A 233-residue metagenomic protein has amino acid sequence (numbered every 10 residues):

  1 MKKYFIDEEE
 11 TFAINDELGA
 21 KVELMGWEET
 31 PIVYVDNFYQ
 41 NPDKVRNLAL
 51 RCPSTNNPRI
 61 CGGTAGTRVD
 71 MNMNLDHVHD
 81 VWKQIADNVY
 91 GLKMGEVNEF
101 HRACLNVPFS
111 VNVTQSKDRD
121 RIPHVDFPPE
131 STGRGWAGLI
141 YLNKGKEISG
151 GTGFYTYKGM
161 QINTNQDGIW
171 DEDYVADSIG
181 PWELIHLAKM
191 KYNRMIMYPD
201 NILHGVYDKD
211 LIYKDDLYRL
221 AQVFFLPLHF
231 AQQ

Functional and structural regions predicted by a protein language model:
M1-M197, N201-Q233: Fe(II)/2-oxoglutarate oxygenase catalytic core
